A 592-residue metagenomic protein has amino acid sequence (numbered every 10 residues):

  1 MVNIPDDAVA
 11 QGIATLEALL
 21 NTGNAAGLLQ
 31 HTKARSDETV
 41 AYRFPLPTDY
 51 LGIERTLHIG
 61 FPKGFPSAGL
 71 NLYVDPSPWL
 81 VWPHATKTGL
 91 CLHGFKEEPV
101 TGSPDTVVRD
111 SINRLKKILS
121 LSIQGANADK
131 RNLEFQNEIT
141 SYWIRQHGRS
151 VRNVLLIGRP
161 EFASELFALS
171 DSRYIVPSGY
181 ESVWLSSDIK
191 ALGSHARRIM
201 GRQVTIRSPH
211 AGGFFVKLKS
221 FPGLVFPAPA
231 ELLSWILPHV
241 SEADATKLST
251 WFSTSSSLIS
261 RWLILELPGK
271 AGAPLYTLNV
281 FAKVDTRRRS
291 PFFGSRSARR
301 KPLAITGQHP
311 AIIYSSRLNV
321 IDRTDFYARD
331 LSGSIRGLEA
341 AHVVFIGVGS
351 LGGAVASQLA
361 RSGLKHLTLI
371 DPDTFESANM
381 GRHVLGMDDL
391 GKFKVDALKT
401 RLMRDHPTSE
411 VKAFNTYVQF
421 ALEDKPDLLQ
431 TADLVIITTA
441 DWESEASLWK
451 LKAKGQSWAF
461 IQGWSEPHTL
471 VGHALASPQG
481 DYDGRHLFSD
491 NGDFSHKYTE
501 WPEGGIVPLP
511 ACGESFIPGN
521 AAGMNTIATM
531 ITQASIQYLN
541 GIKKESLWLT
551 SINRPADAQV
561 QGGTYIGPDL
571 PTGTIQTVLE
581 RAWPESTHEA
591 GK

Functional and structural regions predicted by a protein language model:
Q30-K96, D105-R109: Compact alpha/beta protein-protein interaction domains typified by the UBC
V40, L80-S141: Subset of Sec-pathway N-terminal targeting signals
E134, I144-A304, Q430-L434, T438-K592: Glycine-rich phosphate/adenylate-binding loop
D285-V343: N-terminal charged helix/coil linker that caps or initiates catalytic domains
S334-T374: Glycine-rich adenosine-cofactor-binding loop
G352-G353, L422, S444-A446: Short, well-ordered alpha-helical microsegments
P372-P407: Glycine-rich phosphate-binding loop and adjoining beta1-alpha1-beta2 segment of Rossmann-like nucleotide-binding folds
K399-D433, A440-D441: A structured beta-alpha segment of the ubiquitous adenosine-cofactor-binding alpha/beta core
